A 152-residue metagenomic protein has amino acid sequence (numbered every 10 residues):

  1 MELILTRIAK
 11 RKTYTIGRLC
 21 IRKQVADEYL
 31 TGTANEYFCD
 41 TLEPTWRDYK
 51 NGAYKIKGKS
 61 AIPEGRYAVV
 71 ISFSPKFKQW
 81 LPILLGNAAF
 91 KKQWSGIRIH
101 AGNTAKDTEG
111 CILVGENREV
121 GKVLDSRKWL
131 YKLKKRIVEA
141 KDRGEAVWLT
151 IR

Functional and structural regions predicted by a protein language model:
M1-V147: Cell wall/extracellular polymer interaction/catalysis modules
W148-R152: Low-complexity intrinsically disordered segments
